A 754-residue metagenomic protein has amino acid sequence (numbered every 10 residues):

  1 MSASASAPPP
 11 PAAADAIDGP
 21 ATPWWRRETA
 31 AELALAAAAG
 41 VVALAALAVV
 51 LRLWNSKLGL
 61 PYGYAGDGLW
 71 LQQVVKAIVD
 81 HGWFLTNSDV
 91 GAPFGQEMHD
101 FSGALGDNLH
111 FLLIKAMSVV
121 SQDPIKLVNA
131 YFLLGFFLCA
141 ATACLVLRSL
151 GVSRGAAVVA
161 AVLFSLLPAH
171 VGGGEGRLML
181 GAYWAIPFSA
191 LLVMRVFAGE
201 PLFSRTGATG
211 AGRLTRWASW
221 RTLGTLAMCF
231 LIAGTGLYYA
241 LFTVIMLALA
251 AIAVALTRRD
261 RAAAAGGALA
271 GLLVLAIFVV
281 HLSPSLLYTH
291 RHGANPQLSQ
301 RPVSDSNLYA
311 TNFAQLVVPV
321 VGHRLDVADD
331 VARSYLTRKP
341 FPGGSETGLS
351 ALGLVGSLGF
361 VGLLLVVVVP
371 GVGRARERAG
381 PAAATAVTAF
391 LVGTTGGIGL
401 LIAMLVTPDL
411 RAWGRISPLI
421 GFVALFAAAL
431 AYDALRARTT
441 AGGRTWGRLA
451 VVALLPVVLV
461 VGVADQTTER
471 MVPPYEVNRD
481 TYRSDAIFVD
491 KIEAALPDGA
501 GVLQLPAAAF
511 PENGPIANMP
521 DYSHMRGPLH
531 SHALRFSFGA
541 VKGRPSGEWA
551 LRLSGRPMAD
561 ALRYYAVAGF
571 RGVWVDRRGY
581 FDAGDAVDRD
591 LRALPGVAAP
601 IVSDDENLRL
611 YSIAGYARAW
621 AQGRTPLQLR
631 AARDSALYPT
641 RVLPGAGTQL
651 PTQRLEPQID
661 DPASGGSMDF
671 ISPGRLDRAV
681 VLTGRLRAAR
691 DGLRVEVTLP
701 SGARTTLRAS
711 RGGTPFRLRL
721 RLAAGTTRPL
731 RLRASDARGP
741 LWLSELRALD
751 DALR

Functional and structural regions predicted by a protein language model:
M1-W54, G266-L273, V361, L365-A383 (+1 more regions): Start-transfer (signal-anchor) and selected internal transmembrane alpha helices of multi-pass inner/ER membrane
A43-A48, Y131-L150, R154-L256, V274 (+1 more regions): Membrane-embedded helix bundles of polyisoprenyl
L44-C139, L167-Y183, A310, V317-S345 (+2 more regions): Membrane-interface coil-to-helix junctions
A45-L53, H81-G82, G155-G176, V279-H290 (+4 more regions): Membrane-interface helix-loop junctions at the exits of transmembrane helices
P61-A65, G173-L180, Q297-D305, D330-L352 (+4 more regions): Membrane-helix boundary/interfacial segments in multi-pass membrane proteins
W70, L282-L364, Y616-R618, L637-T640 (+1 more regions): Periplasmic/ER-lumenal interhelical loops and adjacent helix-loop junctions in multi-pass membrane proteins
A270-A276, Y432-Q466: Signature aromatic-anchored transmembrane alpha helix within multi-pass, membrane-resident enzymes that catalyze glycan
A294, P302, N307-Y309, V457-G645: Extracytoplasmic
